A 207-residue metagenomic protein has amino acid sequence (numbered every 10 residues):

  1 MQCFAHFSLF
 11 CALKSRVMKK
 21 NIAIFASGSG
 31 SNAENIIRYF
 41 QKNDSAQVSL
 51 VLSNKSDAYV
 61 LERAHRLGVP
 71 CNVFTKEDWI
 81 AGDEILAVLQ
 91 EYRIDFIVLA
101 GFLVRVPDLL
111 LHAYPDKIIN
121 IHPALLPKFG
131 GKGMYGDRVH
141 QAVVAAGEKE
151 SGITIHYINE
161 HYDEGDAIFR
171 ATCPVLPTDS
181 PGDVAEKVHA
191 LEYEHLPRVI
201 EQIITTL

Functional and structural regions predicted by a protein language model:
Q2-H6, F10-L207: One-carbon transfer enzymes
